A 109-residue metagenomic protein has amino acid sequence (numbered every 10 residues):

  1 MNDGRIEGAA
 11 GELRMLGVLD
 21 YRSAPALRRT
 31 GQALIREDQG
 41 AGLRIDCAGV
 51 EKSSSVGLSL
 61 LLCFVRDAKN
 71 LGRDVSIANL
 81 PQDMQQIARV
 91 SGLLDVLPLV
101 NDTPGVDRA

Functional and structural regions predicted by a protein language model:
M1-K52, V56, C63-A109: STAS-like cytosolic regulatory interaction modules
